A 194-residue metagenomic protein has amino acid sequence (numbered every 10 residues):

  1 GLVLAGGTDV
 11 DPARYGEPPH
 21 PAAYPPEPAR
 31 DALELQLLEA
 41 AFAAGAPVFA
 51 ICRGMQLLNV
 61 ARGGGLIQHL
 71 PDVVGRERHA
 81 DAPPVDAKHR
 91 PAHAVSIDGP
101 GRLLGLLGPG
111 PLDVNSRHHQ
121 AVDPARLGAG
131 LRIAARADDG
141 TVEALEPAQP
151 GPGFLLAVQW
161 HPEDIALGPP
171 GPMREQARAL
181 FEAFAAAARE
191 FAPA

Functional and structural regions predicted by a protein language model:
L2-V3, E39-I67, H161: Catalytic nucleophile loop
L4, E27-A44, P71, G75-E77 (+1 more regions): Amide-donor transfer/coupling interface in amidating biosynthetic enzymes
G7-V10: Short glycine-rich anion-binding loops that position phosphate/pyrophosphate groups of nucleotides and phosphorylated
P12-A13, L58-N59, D123-P124: Short acidic/glycine-rich loop or secondary-structure boundary segments that cap or lie
P12-P21, P26, P169-P170: Glycine/threonine-rich flexible loop motifs
R14-Y15, Y24, F42, R62 (+1 more regions): Ubiquitous "structural anchor" signal
G16-P19, G63-L66, A129-L131, P172-E175: Short, glycine/charged-enriched secondary-structure capping and boundary segments
P21, G65-H69, V85: Short, hinge-like loop/turn segments at secondary-structure boundaries
